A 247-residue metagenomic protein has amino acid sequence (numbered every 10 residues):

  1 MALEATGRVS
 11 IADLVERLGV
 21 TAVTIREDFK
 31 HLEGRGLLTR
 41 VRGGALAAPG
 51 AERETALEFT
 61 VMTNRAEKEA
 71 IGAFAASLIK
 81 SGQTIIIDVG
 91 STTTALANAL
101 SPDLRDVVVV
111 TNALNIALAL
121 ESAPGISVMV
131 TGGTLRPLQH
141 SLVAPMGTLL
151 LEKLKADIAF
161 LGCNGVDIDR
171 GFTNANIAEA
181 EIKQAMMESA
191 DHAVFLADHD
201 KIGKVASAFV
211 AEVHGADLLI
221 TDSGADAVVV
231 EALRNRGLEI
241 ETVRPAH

Functional and structural regions predicted by a protein language model:
M1-L14, G19, G34, E67 (+1 more regions): Conserved phosphate- and dinucleotide-binding cores of soluble alpha/beta proteins, encompassing both enzyme active
M1-V89, A97-V108, E121-G125: HTH-adjacent hinge/linker in prokaryotic transcriptional regulators
E27, T111, T173-A175: Intrinsic-disorder/low-complexity regions
T93, A113: Conserved SAM/SAH-binding loop
V108-V109, I158: A residue-level structural signature of the nucleotidyltransferase/glycosyltransferase Rossmann-like core
